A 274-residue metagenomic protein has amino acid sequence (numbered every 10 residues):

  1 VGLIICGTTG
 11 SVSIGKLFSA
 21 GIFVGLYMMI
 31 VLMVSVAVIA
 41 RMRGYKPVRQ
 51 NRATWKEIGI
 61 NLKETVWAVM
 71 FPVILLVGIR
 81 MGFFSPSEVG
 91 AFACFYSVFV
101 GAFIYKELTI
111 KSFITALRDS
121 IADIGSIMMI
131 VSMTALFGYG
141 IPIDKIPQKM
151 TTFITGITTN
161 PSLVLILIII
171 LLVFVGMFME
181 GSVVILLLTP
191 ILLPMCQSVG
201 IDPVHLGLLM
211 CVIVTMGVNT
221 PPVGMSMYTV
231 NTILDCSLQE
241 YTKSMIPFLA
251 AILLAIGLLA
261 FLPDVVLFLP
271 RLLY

Functional and structural regions predicted by a protein language model:
V1-Y274: Alpha-helical transmembrane segments of multi-pass membrane transport proteins
